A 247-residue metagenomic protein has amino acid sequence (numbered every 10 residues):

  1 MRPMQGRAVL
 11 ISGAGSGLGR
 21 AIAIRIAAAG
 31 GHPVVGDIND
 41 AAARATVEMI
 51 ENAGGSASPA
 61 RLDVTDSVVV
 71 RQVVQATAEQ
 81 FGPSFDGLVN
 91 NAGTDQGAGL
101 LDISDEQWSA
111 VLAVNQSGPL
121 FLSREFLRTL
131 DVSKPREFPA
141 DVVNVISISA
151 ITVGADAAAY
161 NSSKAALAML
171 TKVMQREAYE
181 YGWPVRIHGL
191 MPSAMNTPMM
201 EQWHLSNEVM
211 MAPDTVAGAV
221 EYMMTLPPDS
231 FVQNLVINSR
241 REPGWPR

Functional and structural regions predicted by a protein language model:
A8, G15-S16: Conserved glycine-rich cofactor-binding loop
D40-A41, R61-V73, D105: The beta1-alpha1 cofactor-binding region of Rossmann-like NAD(H)/NADP(H)-dependent oxidoreductases
G99-L100, S104-L112: Substrate-binding pocket helix/loop in short-chain dehydrogenase/reductase
L101, T152-A158: Active-site loop immediately N-terminal to the catalytic Tyr-X3-Lys motif of short-chain dehydrogenase/reductase
S123, S163: Active-site helix of classical SDR
S147: Residue(s) in the substrate-gating loop at a strand-loop-helix junction that position the organic substrate next
V185, G189-L190, L205-W245: C-terminal helical subdomain
